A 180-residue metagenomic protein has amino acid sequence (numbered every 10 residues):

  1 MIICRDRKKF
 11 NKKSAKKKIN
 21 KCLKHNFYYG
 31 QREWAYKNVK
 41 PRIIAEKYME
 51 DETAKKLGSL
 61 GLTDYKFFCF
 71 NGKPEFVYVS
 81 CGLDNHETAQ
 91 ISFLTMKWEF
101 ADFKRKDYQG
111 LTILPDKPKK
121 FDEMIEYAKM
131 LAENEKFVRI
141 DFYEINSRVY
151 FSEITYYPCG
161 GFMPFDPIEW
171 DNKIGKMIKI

Functional and structural regions predicted by a protein language model:
M1, A54-G58, Y150-S152: Short, solvent-exposed polar/charged micro-motifs at secondary-structure junctions
M1-I3, H86-L94, G161-F165: A short, polar/proline- and glycine-enriched secondary-structure boundary/capping micro-motif
M1-R7, L111-D116: Charged, low-complexity surface segments at secondary-structure and domain boundaries
K8-R105: Phosphate-binding site of ATP-dependent enzymes
S14, K18, K120-E123, E169 (+1 more regions): Exposed alpha-helical structural elements
G30-I44, T53, I91-V149: A long amphipathic alpha-helix within ATP-dependent nucleotide-binding catalytic cores
E50-E52, F70-E75, C81-N85, V138 (+3 more regions): Short, solvent-exposed loop/turn segments at secondary-structure junctions
E126, E144-I180: C-terminal active-site "lid" helix and adjoining low-complexity regulatory extension at the edge of ATP-using catalytic
